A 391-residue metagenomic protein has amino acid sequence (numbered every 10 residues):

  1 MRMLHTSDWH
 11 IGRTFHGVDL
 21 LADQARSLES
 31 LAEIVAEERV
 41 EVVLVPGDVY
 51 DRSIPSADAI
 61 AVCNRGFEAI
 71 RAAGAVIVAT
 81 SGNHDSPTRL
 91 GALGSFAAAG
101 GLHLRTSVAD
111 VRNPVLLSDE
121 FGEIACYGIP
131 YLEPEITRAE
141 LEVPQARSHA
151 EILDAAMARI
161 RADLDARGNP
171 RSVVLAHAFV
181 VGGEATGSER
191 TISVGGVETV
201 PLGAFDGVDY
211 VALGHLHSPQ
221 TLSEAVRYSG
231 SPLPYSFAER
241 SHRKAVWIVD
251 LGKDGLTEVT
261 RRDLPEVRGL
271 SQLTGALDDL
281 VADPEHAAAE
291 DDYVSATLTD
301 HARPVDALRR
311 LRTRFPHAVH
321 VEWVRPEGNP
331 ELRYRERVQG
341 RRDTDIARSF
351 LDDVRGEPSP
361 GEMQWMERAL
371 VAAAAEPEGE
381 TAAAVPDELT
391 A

Functional and structural regions predicted by a protein language model:
M1-E68, A72, R368, A372 (+1 more regions): N-terminal active-site segment of His-dependent metallophosphoesterases
R2, V76, H103, A125 (+3 more regions): Conserved beta-strand segments of alpha/beta enzyme cores
D8, L28, V43, D48 (+8 more regions): Divalent metal-coordination and catalytic microenvironments
E37, V42, L251-A391: Accessory, non-catalytic peripheral segments of nucleic-acid enzymes
P55, S81-A212, L216-T221: His/Asp/Glu-rich metal-coordinating catalytic cores of metallo-dependent phosphodiesterases/hydrolases acting on
A57-R71, F96-L104, G187-E198, E224-R240: Short, electropositive alpha-helical surface patch
A72-I77, P170: A short helix->loop->beta-strand "cap" motif at the edges of active sites that frequently abuts
L202-E266, L273: A conserved active-site cap/scaffold subdomain adjacent to cofactor or substrate pockets
